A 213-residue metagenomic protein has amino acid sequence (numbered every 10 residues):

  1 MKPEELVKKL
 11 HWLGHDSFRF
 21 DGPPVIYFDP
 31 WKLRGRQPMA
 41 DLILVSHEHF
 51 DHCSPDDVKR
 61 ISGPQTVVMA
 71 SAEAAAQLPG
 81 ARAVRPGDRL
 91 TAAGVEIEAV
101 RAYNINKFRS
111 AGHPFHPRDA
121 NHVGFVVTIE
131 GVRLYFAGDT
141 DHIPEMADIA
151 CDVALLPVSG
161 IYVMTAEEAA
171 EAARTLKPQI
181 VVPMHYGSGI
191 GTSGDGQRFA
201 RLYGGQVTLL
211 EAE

Functional and structural regions predicted by a protein language model:
M1-P38, A83-I149, M164, E211-E213: Core dinuclear metal-dependent hydrolase active-site scaffold
L10-H11, R82-A93, E168-A170, R174-E213: Binuclear metal-ion centers of metallo-dependent hydrolases, dominated by the metallo-beta-lactamase
V25-I26, L42, V153, I180: Short, Asp-centered acidic motifs that coordinate Mg2+ and/or phosphate in catalytic or ligand-binding sites
W31-Q77, A150-L155: Active-site metal-binding motif and surrounding structural segment of the metallo-beta-lactamase
K32-L33, E48-F50, E73-A75, P86-L90 (+2 more regions): Short, acidic/turn-prone active-site loops that include or flank metal/cofactor- and phosphate-binding residues
A40-S46, T66, L78-D88, G94-I97 (+2 more regions): Active-site regions of enzymes building and remodeling cell-envelope glycoconjugates
P55-I61, Q77, A83, E145 (+2 more regions): A short acidic, amphipathic alpha-helical/loop segment
V123-G191: Metallo-beta-lactamase
